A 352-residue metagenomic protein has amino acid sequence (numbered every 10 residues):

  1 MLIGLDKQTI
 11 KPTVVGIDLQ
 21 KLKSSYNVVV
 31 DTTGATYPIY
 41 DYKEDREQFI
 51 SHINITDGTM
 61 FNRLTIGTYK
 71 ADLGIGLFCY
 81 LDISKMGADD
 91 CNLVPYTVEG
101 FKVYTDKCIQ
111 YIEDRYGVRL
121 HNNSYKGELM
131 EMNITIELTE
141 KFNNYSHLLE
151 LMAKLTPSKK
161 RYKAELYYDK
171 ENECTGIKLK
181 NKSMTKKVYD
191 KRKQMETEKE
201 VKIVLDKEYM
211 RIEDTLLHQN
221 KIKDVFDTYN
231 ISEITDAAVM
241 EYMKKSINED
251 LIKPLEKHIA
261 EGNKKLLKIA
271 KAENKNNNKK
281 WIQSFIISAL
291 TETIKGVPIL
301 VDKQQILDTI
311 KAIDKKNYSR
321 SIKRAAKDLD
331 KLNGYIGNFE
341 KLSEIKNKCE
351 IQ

Functional and structural regions predicted by a protein language model:
M1-D302, K346-I351: Structured, helix-rich domain cores that form ligand/interaction pockets
I306: Helix-turn-helix DNA-binding module
T309-R324: Short, basic interhelical loop/turn and adjoining N-cap of the next helix at nucleic-acid- or acidic-partner-contacting
A325-L329: DNA major-groove recognition helix of helix-turn-helix
D330-Q352: Short Lys/Arg-enriched helix C-cap and helix-to-coil transition segments that create basic nucleic-acid-contact patches
